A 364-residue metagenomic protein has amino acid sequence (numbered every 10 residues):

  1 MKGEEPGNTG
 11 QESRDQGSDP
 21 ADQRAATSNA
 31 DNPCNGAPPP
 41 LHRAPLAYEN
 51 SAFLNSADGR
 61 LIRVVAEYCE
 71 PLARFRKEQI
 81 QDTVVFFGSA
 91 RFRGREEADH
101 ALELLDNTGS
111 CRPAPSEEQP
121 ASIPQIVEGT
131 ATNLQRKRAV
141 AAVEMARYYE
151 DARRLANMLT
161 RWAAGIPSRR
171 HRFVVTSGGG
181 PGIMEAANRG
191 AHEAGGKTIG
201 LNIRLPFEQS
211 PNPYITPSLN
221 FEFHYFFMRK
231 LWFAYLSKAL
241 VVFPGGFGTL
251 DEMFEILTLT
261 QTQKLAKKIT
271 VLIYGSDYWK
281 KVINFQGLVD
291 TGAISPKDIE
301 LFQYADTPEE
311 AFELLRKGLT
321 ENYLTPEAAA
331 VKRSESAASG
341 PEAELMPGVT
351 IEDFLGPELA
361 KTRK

Functional and structural regions predicted by a protein language model:
M1-T27, P113: Short, basic, low-complexity termini and linkers enriched in Ser/Thr/Gly/Pro that act as targeting/leader peptides
P38-A47, S51-L201: Glycine-rich beta-alpha loop segments
I80-D82, R170-R172, A194-K197, T216-P217 (+3 more regions): Short coil/turn connectors at secondary-structure junctions
G94-R95, Q209, Y278-I283: Short, charged/polar "capping" segments at the starts of alpha-helices and the immediately preceding loops
A101-L104, H192-E193, E255-T260, G287-D290 (+1 more regions): Short, solvent-exposed amphipathic alpha-helical segments in soluble enzyme and RNA/protein-processing domains
T176-F243, F247-G248, F254, W279: Phosphate/pyrophosphate-binding betaalpha-module
T260-I269, A293-K297: Arginine/glycine-rich "motif VI" loop of SF2 helicases in the C-terminal RecA-like domain
I273-K364: C-terminal functional extensions of proteins
